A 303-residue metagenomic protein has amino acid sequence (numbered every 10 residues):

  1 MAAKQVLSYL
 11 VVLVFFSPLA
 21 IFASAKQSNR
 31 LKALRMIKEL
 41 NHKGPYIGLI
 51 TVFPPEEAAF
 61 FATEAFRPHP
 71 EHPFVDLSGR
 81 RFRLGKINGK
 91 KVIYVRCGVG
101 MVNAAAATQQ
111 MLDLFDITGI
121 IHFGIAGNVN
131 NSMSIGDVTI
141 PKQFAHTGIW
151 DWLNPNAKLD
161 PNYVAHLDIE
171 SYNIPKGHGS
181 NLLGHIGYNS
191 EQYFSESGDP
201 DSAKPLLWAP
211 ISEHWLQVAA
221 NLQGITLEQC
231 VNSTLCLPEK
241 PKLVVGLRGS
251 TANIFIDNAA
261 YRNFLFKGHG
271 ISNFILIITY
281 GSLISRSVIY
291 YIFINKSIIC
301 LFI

Functional and structural regions predicted by a protein language model:
A2-I303: Accessory terminal and edge-of-domain segments that mediate assembly/interaction and cofactor placement around
